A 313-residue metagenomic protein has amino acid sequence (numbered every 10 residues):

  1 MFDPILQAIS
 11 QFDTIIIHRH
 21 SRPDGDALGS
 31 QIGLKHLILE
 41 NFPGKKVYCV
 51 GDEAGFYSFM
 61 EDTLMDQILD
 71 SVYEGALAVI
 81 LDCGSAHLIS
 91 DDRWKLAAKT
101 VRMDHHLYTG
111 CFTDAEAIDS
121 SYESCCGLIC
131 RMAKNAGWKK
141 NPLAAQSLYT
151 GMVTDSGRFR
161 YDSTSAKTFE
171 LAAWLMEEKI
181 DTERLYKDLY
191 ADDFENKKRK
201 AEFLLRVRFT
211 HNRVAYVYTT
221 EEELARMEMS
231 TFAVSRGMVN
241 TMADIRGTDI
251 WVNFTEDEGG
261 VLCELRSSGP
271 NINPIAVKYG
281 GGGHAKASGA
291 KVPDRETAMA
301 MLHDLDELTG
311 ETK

Functional and structural regions predicted by a protein language model:
F2-S21, G29-S58, Y73-G75, G157-K313: Hydrophobic helix-and-loop "lid/oligomerization" segment in the mid-to-C-terminal part of catalytic domains
H20, D52-E53, L81-G84, M103-H106 (+5 more regions): Fold-independent oxyanion-binding glycine-rich loops and adjacent beta-strand/coil segments at enzyme active sites
G25-Q31, H87-I89: Short glycine/serine/threonine-rich phosphate/pyrophosphate-binding segments that cradle anionic phosphate groups
G33-K35, K95-A98, I118-D119, E170: Glycine-rich, phosphate-binding/catalytic loops in enzymes
E61-A115: Active-site cofactor/cluster-binding pocket
I68-D70, S90-D92, E116-D119, G137-K139 (+2 more regions): A generic local secondary-structure boundary/capping motif
S71-V72, R93-K95, G110, K140-P142 (+2 more regions): Solvent-exposed alpha-helices and their adjacent loops that cap or buttress functional pockets in soluble metabolic
H106-L171: Short alpha-helices
